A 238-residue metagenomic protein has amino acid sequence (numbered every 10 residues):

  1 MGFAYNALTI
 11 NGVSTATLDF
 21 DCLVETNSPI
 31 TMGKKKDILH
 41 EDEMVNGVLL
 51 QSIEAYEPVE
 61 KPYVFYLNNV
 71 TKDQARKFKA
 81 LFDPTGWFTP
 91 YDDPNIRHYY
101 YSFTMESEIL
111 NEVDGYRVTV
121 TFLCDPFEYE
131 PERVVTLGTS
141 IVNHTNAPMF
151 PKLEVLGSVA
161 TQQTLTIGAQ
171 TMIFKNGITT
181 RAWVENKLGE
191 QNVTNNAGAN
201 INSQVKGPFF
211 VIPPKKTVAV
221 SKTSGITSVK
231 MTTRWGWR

Functional and structural regions predicted by a protein language model:
M1-L39: Polar/acidic, low-complexity leader/linker segments enriched in S/T/G and N/D
A7-N11, L123-D125, V211: Mixed-charge, glycine-accented linear interaction segment located at domain edges/termini
T9, V64-M105: Short, acidic/charged, Gly/Pro-enriched secondary-structure junctions
T15-C22, H98-T104, M172-I178, Q204-V205: Short amphipathic beta-strand/extended segments with alternating polar/hydrophobic composition
V24-G33, W87-Y129: Short beta-strand and beta-hairpin "edge-sheet" elements
H40-V70, D114-F127, T217: Oligomerization/assembly interface segments of phage tail-like spikes and tubes
A55-V59, F82, E112-D114, T145-A147 (+2 more regions): Solvent-exposed loop and beta-edge segments used for protein-protein assembly and interaction
Y129-R238: Intrinsically disordered, low-complexity segments enriched in serine, threonine, and glycine
